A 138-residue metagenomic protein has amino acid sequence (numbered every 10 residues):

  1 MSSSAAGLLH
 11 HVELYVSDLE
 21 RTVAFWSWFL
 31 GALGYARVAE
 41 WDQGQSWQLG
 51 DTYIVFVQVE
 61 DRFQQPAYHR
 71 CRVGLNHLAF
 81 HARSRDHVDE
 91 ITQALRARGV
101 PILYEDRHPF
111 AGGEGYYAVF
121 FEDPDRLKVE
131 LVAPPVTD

Functional and structural regions predicted by a protein language model:
M1-V23, L78, P135-D138: N-terminal beta-strand motif that seeds the catalytic metal site of vicinal oxygen chelate
S2-A6, L49-R83, D89-E90: Long, continuous compositionally biased terminal/linker segments
E13-E60: Core segments of cupin and vicinal oxygen chelate
V16-R21, A79-D125: Vicinal oxygen chelate
V16-S27, Q64-C71, K128-E130: Short N-terminal helix-initiation segments at or just after the protein's N-terminus
L33-E40, I54, R83-D86, R98 (+3 more regions): Long, contiguous binding/interaction regions
W41-Q43, N76, Y117: Residue-level marker for the onset of beta-strands and adjacent loop->beta junctions in well-ordered domains
